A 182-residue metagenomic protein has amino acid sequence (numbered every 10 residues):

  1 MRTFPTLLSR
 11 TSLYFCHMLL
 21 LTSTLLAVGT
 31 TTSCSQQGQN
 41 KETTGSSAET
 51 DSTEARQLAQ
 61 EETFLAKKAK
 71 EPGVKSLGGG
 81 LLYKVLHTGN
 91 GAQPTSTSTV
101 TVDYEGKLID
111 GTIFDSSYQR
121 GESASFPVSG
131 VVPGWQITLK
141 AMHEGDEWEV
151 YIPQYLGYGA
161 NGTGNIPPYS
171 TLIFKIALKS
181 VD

Functional and structural regions predicted by a protein language model:
R2-S23, G29-D182: Cross-family detector of peptidyl-prolyl cis-trans isomerase
